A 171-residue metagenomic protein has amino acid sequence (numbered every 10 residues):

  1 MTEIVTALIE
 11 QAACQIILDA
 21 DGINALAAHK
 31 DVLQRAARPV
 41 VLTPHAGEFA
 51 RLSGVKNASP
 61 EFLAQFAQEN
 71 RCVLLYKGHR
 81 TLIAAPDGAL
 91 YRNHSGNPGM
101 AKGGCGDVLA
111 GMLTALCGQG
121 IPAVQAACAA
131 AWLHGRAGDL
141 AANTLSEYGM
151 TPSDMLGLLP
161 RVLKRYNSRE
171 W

Functional and structural regions predicted by a protein language model:
M1-S95, K164-W171: Glycine-rich phosphate/dinucleotide-binding loop and adjoining beta-alpha-beta core of small-molecule
L18, A84, R92-S95, G99-G103 (+2 more regions): Short glycine- and Lys/Arg-enriched binding-loop motifs that mark or flank ligand-binding interfaces
G47-S53, H94-M100, A110, T114 (+1 more regions): Short beta-alpha connecting loops at secondary-structure transitions that line or flank enzyme active sites
R51, K102-L133: Short, small-residue alpha-helix embedded
N57-P60, G99, G103, G149: Short, conserved loop/turn and helix-capping segments at secondary-structure boundaries that abut family-defining
S59-Q68, A123-A137, P152-P160: Short, well-structured alpha-helical segments that form the helix of a local strand-helix-strand
A137-W171: Charged C-terminal helix
